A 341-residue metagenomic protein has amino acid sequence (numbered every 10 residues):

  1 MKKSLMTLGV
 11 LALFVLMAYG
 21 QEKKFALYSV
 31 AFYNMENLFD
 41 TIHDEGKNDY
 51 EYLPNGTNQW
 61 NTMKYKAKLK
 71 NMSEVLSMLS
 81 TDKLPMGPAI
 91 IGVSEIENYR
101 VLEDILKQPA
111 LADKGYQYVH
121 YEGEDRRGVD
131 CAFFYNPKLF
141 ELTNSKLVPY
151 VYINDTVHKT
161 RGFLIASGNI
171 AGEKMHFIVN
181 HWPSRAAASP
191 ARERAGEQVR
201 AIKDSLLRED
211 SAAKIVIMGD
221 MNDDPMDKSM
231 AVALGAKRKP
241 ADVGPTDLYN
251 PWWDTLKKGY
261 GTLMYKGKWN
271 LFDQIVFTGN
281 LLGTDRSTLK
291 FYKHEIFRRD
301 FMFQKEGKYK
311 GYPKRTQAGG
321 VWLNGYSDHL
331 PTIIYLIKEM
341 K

Functional and structural regions predicted by a protein language model:
M1-F25: Bacterial Sec-dependent N-terminal signal peptides
A18-L111, V119-C131, E197, K305-K310 (+2 more regions): N-terminal, active-site-proximal structural segment of metallo-dependent hydrolase catalytic domains
G20-E22, D204-I215, D223-K341: Metal-dependent phosphoester-hydrolase catalytic domains
E22-V30, F39, K138-E141, H158-N180 (+1 more regions): Beta-strand-turn-beta hairpins that frame and shape the catalytic cleft of phosphate-ester-processing enzymes
Y33-E36, V93-E97, H120-E124, N136-P137 (+5 more regions): Active-site-proximal beta-strand/loop segments in catalytic clefts of secreted hydrolases
M35, I96-K174: Structured beta-strand-rich core segments of catalytic domains in phosphoester-bond hydrolases
D40, R100-E103, R127-D130, A186-S189 (+2 more regions): Extracytoplasmic/secreted cell-surface and envelope-processing proteins
S189-S211: A long, amphipathic alpha-helix that forms part of the scaffold/cap immediately adjacent to metal-dependent active
